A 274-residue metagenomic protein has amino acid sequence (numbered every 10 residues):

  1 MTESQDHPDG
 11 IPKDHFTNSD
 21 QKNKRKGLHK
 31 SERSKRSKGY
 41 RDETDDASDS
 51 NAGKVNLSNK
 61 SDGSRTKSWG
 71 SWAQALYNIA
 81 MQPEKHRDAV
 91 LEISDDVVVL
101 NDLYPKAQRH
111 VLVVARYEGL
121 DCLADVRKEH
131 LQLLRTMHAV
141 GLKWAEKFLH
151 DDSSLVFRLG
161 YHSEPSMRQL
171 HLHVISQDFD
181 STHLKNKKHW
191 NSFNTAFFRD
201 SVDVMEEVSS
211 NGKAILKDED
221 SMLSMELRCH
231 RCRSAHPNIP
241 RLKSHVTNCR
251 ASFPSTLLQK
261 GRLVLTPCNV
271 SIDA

Functional and structural regions predicted by a protein language model:
M1-A274: HIT superfamily nucleotide-processing domains
